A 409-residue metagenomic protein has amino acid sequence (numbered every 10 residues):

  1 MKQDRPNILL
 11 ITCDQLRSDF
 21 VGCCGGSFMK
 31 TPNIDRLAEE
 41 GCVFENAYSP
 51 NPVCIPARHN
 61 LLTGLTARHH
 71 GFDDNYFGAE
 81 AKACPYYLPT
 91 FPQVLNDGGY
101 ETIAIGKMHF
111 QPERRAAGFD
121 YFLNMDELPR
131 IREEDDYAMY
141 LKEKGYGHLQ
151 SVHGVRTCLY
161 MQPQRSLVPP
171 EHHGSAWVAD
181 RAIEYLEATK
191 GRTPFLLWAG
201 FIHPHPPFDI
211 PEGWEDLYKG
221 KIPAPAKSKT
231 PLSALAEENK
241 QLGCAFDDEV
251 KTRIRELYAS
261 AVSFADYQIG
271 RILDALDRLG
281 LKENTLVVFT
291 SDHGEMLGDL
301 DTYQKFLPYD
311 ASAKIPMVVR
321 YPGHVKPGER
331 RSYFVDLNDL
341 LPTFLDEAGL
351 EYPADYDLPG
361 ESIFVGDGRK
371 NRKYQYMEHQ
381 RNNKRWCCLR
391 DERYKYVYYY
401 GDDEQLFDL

Functional and structural regions predicted by a protein language model:
M1-Y399, E404: Formylglycine-dependent sulfatase
